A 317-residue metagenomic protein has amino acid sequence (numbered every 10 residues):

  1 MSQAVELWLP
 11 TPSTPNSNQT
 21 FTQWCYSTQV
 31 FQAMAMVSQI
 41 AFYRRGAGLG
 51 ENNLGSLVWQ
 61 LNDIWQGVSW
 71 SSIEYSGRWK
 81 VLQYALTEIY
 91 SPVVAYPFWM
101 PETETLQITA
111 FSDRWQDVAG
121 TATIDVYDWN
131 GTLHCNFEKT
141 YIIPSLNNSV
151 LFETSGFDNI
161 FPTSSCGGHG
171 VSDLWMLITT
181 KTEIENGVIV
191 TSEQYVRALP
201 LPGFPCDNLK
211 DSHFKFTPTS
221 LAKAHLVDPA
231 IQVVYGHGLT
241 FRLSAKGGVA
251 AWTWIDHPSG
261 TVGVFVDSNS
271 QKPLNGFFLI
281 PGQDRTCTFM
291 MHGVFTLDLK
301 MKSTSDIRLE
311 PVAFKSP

Functional and structural regions predicted by a protein language model:
M1-T109, D113-Q116: Substrate-binding clefts and catalytic carboxylate motifs of secreted carbohydrate-active enzymes
G55-Q60, W254, T288, E310: Conserved active-site loop/cleft motifs that coordinate metal ions or position small ligands
Q60, S112, V126-D128, H257-S259: Residue-level signal for short segments within beta-strands and strand-turn junctions of well-structured beta-sheet
T87-I124, C206-L243: Surface beta-strand/loop "capping" patches
T109-A110, D125, T154-T219, P281 (+1 more regions): Terminal connector regions
V118-T123, C135, A250-H257: Short, hydrophobic/aromatic beta-strand segments
G120-W175, G263-F295: Intrinsically disordered, low-complexity Pro/Gly/Ser/Thr-rich segments with frequent PxxP/GP/PP motifs and embedded
F216-P281, R285-M290: C-terminal accessory/binding modules appended to enzymatic or scaffolding proteins
